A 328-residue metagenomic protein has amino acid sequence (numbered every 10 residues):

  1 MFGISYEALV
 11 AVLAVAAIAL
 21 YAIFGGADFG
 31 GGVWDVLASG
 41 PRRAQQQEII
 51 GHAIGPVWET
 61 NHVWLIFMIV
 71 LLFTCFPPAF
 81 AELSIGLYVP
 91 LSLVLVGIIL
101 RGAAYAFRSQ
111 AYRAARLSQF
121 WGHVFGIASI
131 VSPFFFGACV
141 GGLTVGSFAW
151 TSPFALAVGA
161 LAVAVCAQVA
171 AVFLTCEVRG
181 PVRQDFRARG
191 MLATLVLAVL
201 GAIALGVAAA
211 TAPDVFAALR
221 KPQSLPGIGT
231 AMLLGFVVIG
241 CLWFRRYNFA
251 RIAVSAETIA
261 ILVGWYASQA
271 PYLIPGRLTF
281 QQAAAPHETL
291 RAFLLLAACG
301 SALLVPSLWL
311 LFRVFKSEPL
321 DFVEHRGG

Functional and structural regions predicted by a protein language model:
M1-A14, F73-Y88, G141-A155, A210: Helix-coil boundary and interhelical linker segments in multi-pass alpha-helical membrane proteins
M1-T60, I66-I69: N-terminal signal-anchor module of multipass membrane proteins
V10-A22, S84-I98, W150-V165, L296-G300: Alpha-helical transmembrane segments
D35-I50, C75-S84, G102-W121, C176-F186 (+2 more regions): Membrane-interfacial helix termini and the short, flexible loops that connect transmembrane helices in multi-pass
Q45-I66, L91, S118-P133, Q184-L195 (+3 more regions): Juxtamembrane helix-loop boundaries in multi-pass membrane proteins
G55-S129, L143-G146, A217-P222: Membrane-interface helix-loop-helix modules in multi-pass inner-membrane proteins
F107-A250, G264: Long, contiguous internal "core" modules enriched in hydrophobic/ aromatic residues
I274-F293: Short, membrane-exposed interhelical loops at transmembrane-helix boundaries
